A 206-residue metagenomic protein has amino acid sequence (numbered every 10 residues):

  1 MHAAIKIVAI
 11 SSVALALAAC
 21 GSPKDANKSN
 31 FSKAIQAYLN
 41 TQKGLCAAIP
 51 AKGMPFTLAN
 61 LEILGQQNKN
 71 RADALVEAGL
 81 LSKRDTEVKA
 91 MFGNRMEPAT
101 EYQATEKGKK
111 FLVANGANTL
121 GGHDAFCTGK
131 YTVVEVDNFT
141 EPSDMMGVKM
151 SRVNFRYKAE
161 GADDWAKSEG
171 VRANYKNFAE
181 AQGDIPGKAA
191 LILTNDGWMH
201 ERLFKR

Functional and structural regions predicted by a protein language model:
M1-A9: Bacterial N-terminal signal peptides that target proteins for export
A16-A19: C-terminal motif of bacterial Sec signal peptides marking the signal peptidase cleavage site
G21-K24: Bacterial signal peptide processing site
L39-N70: Post-signal-peptide N-terminal segment of Sec-exported extracytoplasmic proteins
Q66-S82, E87: Basic amphipathic alpha-helical segments that dock to polyanions
S82, R152-D164, A179-R206: Short beta-strand edge/turn micro-motifs at domain boundaries
S82-C127: Accessory beta->alpha helical hairpin/"wing" motif in late/C-terminal subdomains of nucleic-acid enzymes
K107, F111-V113, R156-A181: Short, cysteine-centered beta-strand-loop-beta hairpins and adjacent loop/turn segments enriched in charged/polar
